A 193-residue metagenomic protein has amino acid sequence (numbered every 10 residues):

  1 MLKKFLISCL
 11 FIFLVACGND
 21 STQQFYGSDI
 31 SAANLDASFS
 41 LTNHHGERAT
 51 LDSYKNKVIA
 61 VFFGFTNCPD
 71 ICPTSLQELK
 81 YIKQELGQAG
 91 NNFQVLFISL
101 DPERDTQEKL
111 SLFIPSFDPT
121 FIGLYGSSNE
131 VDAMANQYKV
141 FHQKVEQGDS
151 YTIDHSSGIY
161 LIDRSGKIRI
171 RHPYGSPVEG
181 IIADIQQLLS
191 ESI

Functional and structural regions predicted by a protein language model:
L2-S8: Sec-dependent signal peptide recognition, specifically the positively charged N-region followed immediately by
F13-A16: C-terminal motif of bacterial Sec signal peptides marking the signal peptidase cleavage site
T22-D52, Q77: N-terminal "domain-start" segment that seeds a small globular fold
L51-P73, L79: Short active-site neighborhood of thiol/selenol oxidoreductases, capturing the structured segment around
K57-V58, T74-I98: Conserved helix-turn-beta segment immediately C-terminal to the redox Cys motif in thioredoxin-like folds
N92-D105, T120-N129: Thiol-based oxidoreductase modules, predominantly thioredoxin-like and allied folds used for disulfide exchange
S111-S156: Short, internal strand/loop/helix patches that form the active-site neighborhood or redox-interaction surface
Q147-I193: Thiol-/selenol-based redox modules, centered on thioredoxin-like and closely related oxidoreductase domains
